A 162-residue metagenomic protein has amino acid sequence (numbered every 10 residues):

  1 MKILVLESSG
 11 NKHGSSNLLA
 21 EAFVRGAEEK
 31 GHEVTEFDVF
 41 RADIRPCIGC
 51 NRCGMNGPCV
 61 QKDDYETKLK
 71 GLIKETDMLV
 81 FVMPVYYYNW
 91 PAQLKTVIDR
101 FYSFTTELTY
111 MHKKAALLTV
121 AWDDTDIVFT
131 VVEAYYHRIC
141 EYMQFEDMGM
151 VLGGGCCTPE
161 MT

Functional and structural regions predicted by a protein language model:
M1, V24, E29, R138-T162: Glycine-rich phosphate/pyrophosphate-binding loop and the adjoining helix
M1-F104, E160: N-terminal beta1-alpha1-beta2 submodule of the flavodoxin-like/Rossmannoid cofactor-binding fold
S8, V39, T119-W122, L152-G153: Cofactor-binding loop segments of dinucleotide-utilizing enzymes, especially the Rossmann-like FAD- and NAD(P)+-binding
A42-D43, D123, C156-C157: Short, internal active-site loops enriched in acidic
A92-Q93, T106-G149: Short, glycine-/small-residue-rich phosphate/pyrophosphate-handling segment
